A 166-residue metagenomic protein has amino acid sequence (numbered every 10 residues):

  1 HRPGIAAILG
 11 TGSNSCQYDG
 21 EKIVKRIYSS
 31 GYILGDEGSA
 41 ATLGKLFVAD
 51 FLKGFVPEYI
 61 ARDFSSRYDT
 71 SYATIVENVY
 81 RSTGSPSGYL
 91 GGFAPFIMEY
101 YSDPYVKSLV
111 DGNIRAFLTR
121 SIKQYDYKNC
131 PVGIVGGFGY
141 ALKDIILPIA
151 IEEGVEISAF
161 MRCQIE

Functional and structural regions predicted by a protein language model:
H1-A61: Phosphate-binding/catalytic loop of phosphoryl-transfer enzymes
R2-I5, V48-E166: ATP-binding/phosphotransfer module of carbohydrate and carboxylate kinases, centering on a glycine-rich
